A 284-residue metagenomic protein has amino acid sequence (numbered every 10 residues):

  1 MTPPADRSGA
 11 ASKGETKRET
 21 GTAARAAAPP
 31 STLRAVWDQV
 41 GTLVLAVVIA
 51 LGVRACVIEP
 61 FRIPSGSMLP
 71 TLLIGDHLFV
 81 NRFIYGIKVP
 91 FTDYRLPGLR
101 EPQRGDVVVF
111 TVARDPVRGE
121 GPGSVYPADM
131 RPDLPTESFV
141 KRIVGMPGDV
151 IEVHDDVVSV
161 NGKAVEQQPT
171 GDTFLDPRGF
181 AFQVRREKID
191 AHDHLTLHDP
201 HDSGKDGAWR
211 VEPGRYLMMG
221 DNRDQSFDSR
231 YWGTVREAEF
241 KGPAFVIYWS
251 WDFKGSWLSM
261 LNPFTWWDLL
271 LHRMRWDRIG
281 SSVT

Functional and structural regions predicted by a protein language model:
T2-Q39, V57-R62, S67-T284: Soluble "head" domains of membrane/secretory-pathway proteins
G41-C56: Hydrophobic membrane-insertion alpha-helices, especially the h-region of bacterial N-terminal signal peptides
